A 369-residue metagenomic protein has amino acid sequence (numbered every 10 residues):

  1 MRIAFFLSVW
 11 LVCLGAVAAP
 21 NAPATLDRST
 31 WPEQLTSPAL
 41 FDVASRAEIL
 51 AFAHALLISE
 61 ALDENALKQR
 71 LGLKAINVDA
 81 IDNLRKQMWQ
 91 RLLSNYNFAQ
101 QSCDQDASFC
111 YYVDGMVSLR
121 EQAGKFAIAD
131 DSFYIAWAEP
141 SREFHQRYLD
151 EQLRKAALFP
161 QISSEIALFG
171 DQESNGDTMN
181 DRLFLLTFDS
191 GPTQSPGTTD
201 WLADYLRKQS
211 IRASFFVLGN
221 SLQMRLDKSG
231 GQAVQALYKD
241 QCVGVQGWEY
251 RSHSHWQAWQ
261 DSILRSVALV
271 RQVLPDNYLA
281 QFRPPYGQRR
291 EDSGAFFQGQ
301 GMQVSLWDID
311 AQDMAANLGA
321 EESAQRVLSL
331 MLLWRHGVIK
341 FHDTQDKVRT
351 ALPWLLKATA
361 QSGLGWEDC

Functional and structural regions predicted by a protein language model:
R2-L185, G197, D204-A213, R335-C369: Terminal accessory/targeting
P20-A47, E291, F296-W334: Active-site-adjacent pocket scaffolds in enzyme catalytic domains
M116, R120, I128, S132-A136 (+5 more regions): Metal-dependent polysaccharide deacetylase catalytic core of the NodB/CE4 family, i.e., the active-site-bearing domain
F144, Q232-A233, E322, R326: Exposed alpha-helical structural elements
P160-D177, H253-R271, Q325-R326: Short, composition-biased local secondary-structure segments
G176-T178, A236-L237, M331: Short glycine/proline-enriched loop/turn "hinge" motifs that connect secondary-structure elements and lie
D189-S190: Alpha-helical, coiled-coil/dimerization segments enriched in small aliphatic residues
A268-L269, S329-L330, G363-L364: Short, intrinsically disordered/low-complexity patches at protein termini and at juxtamembrane boundaries
